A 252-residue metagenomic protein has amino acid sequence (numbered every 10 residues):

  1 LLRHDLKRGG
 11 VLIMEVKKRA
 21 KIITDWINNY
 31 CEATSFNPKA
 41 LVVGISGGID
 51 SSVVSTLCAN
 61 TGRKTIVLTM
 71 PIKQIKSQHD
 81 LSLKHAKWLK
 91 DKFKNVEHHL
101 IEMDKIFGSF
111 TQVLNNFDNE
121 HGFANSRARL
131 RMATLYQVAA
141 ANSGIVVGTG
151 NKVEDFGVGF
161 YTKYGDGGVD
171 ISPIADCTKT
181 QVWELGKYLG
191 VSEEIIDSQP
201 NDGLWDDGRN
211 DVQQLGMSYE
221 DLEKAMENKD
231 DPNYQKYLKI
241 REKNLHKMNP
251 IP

Functional and structural regions predicted by a protein language model:
L1-I13: Short, Lys/Arg-enriched N-terminal segments with co-localized hydrophobic residues within the first ~10-30 amino acids
L12-V43, T56-I66, K73-Q74, H85 (+5 more regions): ATP/NTP-dependent adenylation/nucleotidyl-transfer catalytic domains that generate, transfer, or process NMP-activated
G48: Conserved G/P- and acidic residue-centered "switch" motifs that form tight phosphate/ATP-binding loops in soluble
S51: N-terminal Rossmann-fold NAD(P) dinucleotide-binding loop
S82: Conserved SAM-binding loop
R127-R131: Active-site glycine-rich loop that binds ribose-phosphate moieties when present
